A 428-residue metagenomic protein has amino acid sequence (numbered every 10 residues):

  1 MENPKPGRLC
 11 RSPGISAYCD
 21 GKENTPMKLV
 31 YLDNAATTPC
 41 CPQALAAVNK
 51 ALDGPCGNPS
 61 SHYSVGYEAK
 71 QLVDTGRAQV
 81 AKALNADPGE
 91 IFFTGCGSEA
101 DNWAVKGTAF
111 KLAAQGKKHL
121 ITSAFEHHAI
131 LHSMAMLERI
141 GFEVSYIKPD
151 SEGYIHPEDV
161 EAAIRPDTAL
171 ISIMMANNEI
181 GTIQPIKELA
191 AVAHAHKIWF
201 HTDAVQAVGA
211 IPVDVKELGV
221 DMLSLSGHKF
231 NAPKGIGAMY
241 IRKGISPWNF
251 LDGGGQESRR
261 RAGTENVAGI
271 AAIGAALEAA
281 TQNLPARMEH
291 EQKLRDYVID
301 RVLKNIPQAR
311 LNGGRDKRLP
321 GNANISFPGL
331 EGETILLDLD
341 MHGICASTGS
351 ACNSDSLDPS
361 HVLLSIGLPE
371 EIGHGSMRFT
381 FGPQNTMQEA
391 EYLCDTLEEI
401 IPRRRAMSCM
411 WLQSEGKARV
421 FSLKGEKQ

Functional and structural regions predicted by a protein language model:
N3-K5, N24: Polybasic, lysine-rich low-complexity intrinsically disordered segments
R8-R11: Basic polycationic patches enriched in arginine
G14-Q428: Pyridoxal 5′-phosphate
